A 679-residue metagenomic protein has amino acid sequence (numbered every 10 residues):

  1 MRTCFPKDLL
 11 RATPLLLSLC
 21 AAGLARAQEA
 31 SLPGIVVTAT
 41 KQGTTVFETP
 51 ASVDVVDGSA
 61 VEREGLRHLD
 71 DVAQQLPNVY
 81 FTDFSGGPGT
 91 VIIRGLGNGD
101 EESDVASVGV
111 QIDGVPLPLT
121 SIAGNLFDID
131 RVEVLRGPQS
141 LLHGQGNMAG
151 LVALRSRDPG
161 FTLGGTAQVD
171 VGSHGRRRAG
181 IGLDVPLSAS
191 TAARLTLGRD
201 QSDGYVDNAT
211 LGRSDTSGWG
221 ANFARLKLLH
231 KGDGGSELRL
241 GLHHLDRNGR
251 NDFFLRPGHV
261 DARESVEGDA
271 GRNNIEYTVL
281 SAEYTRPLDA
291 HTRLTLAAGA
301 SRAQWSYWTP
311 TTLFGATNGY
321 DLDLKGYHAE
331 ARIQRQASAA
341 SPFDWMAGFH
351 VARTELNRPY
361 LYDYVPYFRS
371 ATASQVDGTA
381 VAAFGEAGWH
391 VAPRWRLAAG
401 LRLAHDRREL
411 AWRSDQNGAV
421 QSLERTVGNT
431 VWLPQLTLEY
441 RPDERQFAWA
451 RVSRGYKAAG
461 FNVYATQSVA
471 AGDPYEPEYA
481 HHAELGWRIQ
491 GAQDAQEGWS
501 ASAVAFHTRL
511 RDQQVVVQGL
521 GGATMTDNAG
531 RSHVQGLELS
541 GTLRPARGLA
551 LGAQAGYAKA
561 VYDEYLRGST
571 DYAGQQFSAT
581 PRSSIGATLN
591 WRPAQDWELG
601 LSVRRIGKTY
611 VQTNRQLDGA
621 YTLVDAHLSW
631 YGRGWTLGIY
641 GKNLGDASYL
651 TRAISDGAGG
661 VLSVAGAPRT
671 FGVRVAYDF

Functional and structural regions predicted by a protein language model:
L69-V72, T90-R94, V108, V134 (+3 more regions): N-terminal periplasmic accessory domains that precede and gate Gram-negative outer-membrane beta-barrel machines
D113-P138: Short acidic/polar hinge/loop motifs at secondary-structure boundaries that mediate gating or recognition
G164-T166, V171-S202, L211-G249, E276-A282 (+8 more regions): Transmembrane beta-barrel wall of Gram-negative outer-membrane proteins
R213, S217-T354, Q490, E497-A501: Outer-membrane beta-barrel domain signature, strongest for Gram-negative TonB-dependent receptors and also present
D246-A262, A352-Y364, R407-S414, E439-E484 (+6 more regions): Surface-exposed extracellular loop regions of Gram-negative outer-membrane beta-barrel proteins, predominantly
E283-P287, R293-T311, R441, F447-S453 (+3 more regions): Membrane-embedded beta-barrel scaffold of Gram-negative outer-membrane proteins
P393, L397, S500-S502, F506-R509 (+2 more regions): Gram-negative outer-membrane beta-barrel transporters
L551, R605-Y610, S629-F679: C-terminal beta-signal and adjacent terminal beta-strands/loops of Gram-negative outer-membrane beta-barrel proteins
